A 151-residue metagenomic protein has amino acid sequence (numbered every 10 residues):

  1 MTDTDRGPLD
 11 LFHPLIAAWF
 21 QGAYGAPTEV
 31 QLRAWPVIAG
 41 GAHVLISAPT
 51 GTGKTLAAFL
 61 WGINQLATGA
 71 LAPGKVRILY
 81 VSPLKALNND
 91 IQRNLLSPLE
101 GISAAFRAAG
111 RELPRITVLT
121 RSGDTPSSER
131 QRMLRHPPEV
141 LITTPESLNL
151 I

Functional and structural regions predicted by a protein language model:
M1-D3, S128: Compositionally biased, low-hydrophobicity segments enriched in charged and small polar residues
D3-E29: Dynamic helix-loop-helix/coil hinge segments at AAA+ ATPase domain boundaries and subdomain interfaces
A17, Y24-I151: Conserved P-loop/Walker A NTP-binding site and adjacent catalytic elements of P-loop NTPases
